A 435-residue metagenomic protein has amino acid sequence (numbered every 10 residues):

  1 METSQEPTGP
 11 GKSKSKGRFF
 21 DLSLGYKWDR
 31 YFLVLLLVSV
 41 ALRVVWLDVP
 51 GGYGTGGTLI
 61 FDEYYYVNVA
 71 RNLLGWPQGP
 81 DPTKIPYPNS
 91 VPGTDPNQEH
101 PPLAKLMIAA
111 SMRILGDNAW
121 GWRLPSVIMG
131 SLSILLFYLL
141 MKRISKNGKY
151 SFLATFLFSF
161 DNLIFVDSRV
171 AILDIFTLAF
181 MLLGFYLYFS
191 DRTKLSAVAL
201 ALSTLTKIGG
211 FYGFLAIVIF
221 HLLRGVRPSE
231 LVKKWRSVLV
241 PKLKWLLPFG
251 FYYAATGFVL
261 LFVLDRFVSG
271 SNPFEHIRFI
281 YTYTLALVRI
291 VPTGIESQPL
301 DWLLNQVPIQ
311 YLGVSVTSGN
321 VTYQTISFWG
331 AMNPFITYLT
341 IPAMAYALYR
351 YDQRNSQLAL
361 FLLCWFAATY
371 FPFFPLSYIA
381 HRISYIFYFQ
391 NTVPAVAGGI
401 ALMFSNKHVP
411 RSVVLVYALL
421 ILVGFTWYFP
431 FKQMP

Functional and structural regions predicted by a protein language model:
M1-D48, L132, V226, V238-A255: Start-transfer (signal-anchor) and selected internal transmembrane alpha helices of multi-pass inner/ER membrane
K27-E63, G75, G250-G270, L420-Y428: Transmembrane signal-anchor helices characteristic of membrane glycosylation enzymes that use polyprenol
S39-L42, A154-S159, V166, L200 (+2 more regions): Short helix- or helix-capping micro-motifs that position conserved polar/aromatic residues at function-defining sites
W120, L124-S145, L183, A343-Y346: Transmembrane-helix motifs of polytopic, lipid-linked glycan transferases
L136-L139, L157, F176-L195, A199 (+1 more regions): Specific aromatic-rich, kink-prone transmembrane helix
K142-S145, L182-L195, S203, G225-P228 (+1 more regions): Membrane-interface transmembrane helices that cradle and orient dolichyl/undecaprenyl
L163-D174: Short acidic/glycine- and proline-prone juxtamembrane loop motifs at membrane-interface regions of multi-pass membrane
F189, L195, Y212-A254: Perimembrane helix-loop-helix junctions
